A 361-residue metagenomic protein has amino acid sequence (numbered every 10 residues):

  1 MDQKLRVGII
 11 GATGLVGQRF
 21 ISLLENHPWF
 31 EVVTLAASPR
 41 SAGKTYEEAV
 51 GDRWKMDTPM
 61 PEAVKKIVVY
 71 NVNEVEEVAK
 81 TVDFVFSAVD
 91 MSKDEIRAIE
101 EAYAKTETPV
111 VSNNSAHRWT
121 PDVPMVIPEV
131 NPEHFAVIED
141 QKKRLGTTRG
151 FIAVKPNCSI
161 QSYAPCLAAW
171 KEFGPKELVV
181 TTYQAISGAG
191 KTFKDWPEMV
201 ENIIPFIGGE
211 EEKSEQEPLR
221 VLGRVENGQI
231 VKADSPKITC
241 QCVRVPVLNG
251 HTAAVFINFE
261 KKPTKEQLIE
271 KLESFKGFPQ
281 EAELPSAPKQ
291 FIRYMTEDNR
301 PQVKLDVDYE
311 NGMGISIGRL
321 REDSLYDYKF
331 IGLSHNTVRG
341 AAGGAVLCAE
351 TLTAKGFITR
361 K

Functional and structural regions predicted by a protein language model:
M1-F206, K237, Y309, I315-S316 (+2 more regions): N-terminal Rossmann-like NAD(P) cofactor-binding subdomain of oxidoreductases, focused on the glycine-rich
S187-K361: Charged docking surfaces used in two-component/phosphorelay signaling
